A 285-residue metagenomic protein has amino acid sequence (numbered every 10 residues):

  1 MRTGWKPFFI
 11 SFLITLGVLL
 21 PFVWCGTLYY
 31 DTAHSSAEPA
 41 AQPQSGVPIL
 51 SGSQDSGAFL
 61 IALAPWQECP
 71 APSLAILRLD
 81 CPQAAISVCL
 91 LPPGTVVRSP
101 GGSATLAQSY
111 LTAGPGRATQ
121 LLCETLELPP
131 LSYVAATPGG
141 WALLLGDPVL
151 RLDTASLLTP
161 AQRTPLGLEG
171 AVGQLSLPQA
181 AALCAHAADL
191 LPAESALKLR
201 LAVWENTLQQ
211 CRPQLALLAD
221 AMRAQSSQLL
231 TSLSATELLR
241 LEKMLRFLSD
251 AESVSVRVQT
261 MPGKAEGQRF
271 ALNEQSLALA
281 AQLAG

Functional and structural regions predicted by a protein language model:
R2-G285: Non-catalytic, solvent-exposed segments at the cell envelope interface
